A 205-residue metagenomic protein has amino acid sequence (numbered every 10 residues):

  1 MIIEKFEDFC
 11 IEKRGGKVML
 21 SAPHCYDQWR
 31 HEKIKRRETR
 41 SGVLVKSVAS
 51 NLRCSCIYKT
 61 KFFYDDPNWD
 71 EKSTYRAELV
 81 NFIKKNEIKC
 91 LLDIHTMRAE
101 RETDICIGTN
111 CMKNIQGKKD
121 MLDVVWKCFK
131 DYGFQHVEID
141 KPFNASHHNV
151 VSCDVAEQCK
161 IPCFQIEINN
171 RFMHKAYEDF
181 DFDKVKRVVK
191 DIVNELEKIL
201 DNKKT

Functional and structural regions predicted by a protein language model:
M1-T205: N-terminal catalytic or cofactor-binding beta/alpha core of small enzyme domains
